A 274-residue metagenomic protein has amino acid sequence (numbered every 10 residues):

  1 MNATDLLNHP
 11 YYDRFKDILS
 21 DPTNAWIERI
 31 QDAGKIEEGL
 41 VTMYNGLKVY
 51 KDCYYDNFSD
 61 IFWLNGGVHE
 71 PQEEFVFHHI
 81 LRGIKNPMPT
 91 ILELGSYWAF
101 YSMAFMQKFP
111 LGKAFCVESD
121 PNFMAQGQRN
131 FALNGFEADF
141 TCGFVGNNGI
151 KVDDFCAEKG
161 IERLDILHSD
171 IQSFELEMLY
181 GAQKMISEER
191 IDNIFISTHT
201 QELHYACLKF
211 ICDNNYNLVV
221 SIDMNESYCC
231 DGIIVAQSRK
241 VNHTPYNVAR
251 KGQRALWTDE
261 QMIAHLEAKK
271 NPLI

Functional and structural regions predicted by a protein language model:
M1-V117, A125-R129, F136-D139, L218 (+1 more regions): S-adenosyl-L-methionine
G83-P87, C156-L164, E188: Glycine-rich phosphate-binding loop signature in dinucleotide/nucleotide-binding domains
G95-W98, H168-Q172: Conserved S-adenosyl-L-methionine
A104, D154-F155, M178-M185, A206-F210: A short acidic, amphipathic alpha-helical/loop segment
K108-F109, K184-I191: Short, conserved loop/helix-junction motifs that constitute active-site signature segments in enzyme catalytic cores
D120-I161: S-adenosyl-L-methionine
Q172-M178: Short acidic, Gly/Ser-rich segments with clustered Asp/Glu that frequently serve as metal-coordination loops in enzyme
R190-H199: Conserved beta-strand signature within the Rossmann-like core of class I S-adenosyl-L-methionine
